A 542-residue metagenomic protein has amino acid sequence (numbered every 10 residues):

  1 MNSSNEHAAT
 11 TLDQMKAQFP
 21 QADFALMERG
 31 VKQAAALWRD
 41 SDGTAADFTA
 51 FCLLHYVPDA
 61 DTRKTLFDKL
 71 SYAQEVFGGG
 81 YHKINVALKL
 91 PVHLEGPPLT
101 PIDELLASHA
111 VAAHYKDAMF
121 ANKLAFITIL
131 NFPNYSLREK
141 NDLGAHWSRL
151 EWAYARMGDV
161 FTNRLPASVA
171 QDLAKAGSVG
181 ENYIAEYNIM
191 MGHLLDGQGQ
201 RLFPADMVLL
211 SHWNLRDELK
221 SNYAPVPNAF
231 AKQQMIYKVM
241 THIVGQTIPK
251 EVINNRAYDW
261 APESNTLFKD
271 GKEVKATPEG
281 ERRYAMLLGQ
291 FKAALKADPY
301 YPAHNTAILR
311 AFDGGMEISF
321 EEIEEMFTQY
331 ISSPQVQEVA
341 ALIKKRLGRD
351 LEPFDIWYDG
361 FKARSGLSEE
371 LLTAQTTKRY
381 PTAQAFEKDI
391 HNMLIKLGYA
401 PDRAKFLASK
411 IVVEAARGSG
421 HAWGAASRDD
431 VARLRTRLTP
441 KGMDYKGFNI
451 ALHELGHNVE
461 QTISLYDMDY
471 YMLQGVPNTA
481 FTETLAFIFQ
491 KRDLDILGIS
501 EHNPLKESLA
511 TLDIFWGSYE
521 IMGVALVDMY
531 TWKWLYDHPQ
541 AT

Functional and structural regions predicted by a protein language model:
M1-R283: N-terminal helix-rich structural modules
L209-R216, D359-G366, A422-L434, L455-Y466 (+1 more regions): Active-site-adjacent bridging/hinge elements
E251, N255, P262-V431: Contiguous, non-catalytic segments that form substrate-binding/exosite surfaces or channel walls
N254-Y258, R403-A408, D467-F481, I499-K506: Short, glycine/acidic-rich hinge or "gate" loops at secondary-structure transitions that mediate conformational
P381, H421-A422, L438-I450, M472-F481 (+2 more regions): Alpha-helix capping and helix-loop boundary segments enriched in small/acidic/polar residues
L434-L465, A486-F487: Active-site recognition of the HExxH zinc-binding catalytic motif
A480-L494: An active-site-proximal "capping" alpha-helix that borders the catalytic cofactor pocket
D495-T542: Long, amphipathic alpha-helical stalk/connector segments used for oligomerization, subunit docking, or mechanical
